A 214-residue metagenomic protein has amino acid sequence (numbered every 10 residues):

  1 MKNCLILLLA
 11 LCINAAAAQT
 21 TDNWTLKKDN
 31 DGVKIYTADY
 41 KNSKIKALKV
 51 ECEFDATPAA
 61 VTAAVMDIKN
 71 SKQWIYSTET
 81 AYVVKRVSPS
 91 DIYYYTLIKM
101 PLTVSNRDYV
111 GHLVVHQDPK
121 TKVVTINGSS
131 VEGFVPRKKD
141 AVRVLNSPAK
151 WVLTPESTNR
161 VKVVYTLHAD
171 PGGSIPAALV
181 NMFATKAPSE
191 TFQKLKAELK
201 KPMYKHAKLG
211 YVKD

Functional and structural regions predicted by a protein language model:
C4-I13: Sec-dependent N-terminal signal peptides
Q19-D214: Eukaryotic helix-grip
